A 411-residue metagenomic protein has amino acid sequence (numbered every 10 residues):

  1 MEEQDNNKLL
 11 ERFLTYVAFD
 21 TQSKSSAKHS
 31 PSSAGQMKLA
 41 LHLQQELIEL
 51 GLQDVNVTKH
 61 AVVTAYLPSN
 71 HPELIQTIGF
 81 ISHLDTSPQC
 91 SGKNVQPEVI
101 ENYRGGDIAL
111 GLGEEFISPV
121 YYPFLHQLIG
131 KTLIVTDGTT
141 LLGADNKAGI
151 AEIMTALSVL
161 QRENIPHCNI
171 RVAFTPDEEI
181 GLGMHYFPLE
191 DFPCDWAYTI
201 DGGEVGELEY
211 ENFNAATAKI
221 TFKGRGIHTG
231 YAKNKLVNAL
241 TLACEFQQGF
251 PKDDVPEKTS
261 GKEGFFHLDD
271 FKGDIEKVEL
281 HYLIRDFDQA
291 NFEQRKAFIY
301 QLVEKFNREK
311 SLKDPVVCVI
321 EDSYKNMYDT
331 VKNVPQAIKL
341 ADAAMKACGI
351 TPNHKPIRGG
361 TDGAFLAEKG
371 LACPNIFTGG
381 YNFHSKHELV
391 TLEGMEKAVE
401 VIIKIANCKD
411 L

Functional and structural regions predicted by a protein language model:
N6-A34, V135, Y324, Y381-S385: N-terminal capping segment at the start of a domain
S25, D54, P166-N169, K252-H267 (+3 more regions): Flexible, glycine/charged-enriched surface loops at secondary-structure junctions
K28-I75, G79-I81, D85, Q96: A non-catalytic alpha/beta surface segment that caps or lines the substrate-entry region of metallo-dependent hydrolase
E73-N169: Active-site metal-coordination/substrate-binding segment of hydrolases, especially metallo-dependent peptidases
I117, L125, K131-A144, D177-Y300 (+3 more regions): Midchain, well-structured core segments that form catalytic/ion-binding scaffolds
S158-I180, S260-G261: Short helix-loop-beta-strand segments that form the rim/entrance of peptidase-like active sites
R162, V237-P256, A290-L302, A343 (+2 more regions): His/Asp/Glu-rich mid-to-C-terminal helical/loop segments that flank catalytic regions of hydrolases
T241-K258, F265-H267, K325-P374: Active-site-adjacent substrate-binding region of metalloamidase/peptidase-like peptide-processing proteins
